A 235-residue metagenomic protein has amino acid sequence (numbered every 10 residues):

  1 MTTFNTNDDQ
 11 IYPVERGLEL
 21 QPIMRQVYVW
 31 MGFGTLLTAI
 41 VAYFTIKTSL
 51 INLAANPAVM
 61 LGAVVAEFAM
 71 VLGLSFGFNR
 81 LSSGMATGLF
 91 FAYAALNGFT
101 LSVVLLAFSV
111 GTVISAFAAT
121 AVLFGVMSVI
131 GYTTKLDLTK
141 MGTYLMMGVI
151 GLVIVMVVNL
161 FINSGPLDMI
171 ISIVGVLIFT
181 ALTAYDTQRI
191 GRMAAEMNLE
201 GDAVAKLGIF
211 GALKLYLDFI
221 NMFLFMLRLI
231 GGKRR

Functional and structural regions predicted by a protein language model:
M1-R235: A hydrophobic alpha-helical transmembrane-helix feature that marks the membrane cores and membrane-interface segments
